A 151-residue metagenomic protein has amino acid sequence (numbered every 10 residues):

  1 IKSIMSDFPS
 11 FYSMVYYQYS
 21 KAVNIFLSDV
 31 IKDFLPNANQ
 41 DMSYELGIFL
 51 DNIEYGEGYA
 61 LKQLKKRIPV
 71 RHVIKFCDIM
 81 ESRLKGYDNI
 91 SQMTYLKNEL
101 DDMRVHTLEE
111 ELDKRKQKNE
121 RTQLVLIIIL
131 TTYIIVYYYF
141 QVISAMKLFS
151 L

Functional and structural regions predicted by a protein language model:
I1, S82, T132-V136: Alpha-helical transmembrane segments
I1-D51: Juxtamembrane/interface alpha-helical elements of multi-pass membrane proteins
S10-I31, Q63, V70-E110: Hydrophobic alpha-helical segments characteristic of transmembrane helices
D41, I74-K75, V125, I129: Hydrophobic alpha-helical transmembrane segments in multi-pass membrane proteins
L46-K66: Membrane-anchoring/interfacial helices and their immediately flanking loops in integral membrane proteins
M103, T107-L151: Bilayer-spanning, highly hydrophobic alpha-helical transmembrane segments
